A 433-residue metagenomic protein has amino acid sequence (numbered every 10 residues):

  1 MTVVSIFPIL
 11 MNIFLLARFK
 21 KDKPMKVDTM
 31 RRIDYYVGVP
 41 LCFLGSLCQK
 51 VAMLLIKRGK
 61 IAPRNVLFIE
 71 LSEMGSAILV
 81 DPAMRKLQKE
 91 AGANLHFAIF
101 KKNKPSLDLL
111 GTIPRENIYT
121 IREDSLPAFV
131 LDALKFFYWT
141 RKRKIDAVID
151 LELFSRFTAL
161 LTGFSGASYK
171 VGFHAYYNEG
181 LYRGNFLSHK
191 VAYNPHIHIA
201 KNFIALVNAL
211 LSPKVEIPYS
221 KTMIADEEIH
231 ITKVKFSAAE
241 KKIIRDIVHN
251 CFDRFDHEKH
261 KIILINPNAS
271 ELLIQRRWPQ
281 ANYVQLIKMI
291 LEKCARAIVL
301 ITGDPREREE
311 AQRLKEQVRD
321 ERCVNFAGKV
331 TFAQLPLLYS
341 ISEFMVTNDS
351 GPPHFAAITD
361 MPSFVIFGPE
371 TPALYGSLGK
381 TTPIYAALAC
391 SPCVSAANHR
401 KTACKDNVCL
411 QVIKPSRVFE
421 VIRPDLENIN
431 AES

Functional and structural regions predicted by a protein language model:
I6-S433: Catalytic machinery of carbohydrate-active enzymes, primarily nucleotide-sugar-dependent glycosyltransferases
